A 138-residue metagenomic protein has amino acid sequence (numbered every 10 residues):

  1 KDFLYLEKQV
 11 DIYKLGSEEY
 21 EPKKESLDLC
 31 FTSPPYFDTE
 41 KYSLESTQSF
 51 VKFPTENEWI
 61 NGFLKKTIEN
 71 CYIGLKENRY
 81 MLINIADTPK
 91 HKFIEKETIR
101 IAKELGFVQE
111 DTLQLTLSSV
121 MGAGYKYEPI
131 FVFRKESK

Functional and structural regions predicted by a protein language model:
K1-K138: Class I S-adenosyl-L-methionine-dependent methyltransferase catalytic core
